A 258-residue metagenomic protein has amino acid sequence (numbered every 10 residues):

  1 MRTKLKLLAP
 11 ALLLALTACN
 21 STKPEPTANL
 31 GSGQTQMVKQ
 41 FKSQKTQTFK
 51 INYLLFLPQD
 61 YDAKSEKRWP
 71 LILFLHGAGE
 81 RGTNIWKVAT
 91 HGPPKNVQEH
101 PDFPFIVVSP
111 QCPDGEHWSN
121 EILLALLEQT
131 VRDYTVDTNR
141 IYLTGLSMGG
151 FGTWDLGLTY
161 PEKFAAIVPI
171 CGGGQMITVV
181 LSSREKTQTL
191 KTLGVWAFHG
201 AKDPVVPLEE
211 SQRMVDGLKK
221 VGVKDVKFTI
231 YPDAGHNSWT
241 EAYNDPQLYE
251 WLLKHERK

Functional and structural regions predicted by a protein language model:
M1-L8: Bacterial N-terminal signal peptides that target proteins for export
C19-L71, L156, L181, Q212-D216 (+3 more regions): A domain-start/cap signature at the N-terminus of enzymes
D60-K67, G115-M148, P161: Gly/Ser-rich "nucleophile elbow"/oxyanion-hole loop immediately N-terminal to the catalytic nucleophile in hydrolases
L71, L75-E121: Active-site machinery of serine-nucleophile hydrolases
N139-Q188: Primarily recognizes the serine-hydrolase "nucleophile elbow" in alpha/beta-hydrolase and SGNH/GDSL folds
T189-V195: Short, proline-enriched alpha-helix->beta-strand connector loops that line the catalytic pocket of alpha/beta-hydrolase
F198, P204-K258: C-terminal catalytic histidine-bearing segment of alpha/beta-hydrolase fold enzymes
